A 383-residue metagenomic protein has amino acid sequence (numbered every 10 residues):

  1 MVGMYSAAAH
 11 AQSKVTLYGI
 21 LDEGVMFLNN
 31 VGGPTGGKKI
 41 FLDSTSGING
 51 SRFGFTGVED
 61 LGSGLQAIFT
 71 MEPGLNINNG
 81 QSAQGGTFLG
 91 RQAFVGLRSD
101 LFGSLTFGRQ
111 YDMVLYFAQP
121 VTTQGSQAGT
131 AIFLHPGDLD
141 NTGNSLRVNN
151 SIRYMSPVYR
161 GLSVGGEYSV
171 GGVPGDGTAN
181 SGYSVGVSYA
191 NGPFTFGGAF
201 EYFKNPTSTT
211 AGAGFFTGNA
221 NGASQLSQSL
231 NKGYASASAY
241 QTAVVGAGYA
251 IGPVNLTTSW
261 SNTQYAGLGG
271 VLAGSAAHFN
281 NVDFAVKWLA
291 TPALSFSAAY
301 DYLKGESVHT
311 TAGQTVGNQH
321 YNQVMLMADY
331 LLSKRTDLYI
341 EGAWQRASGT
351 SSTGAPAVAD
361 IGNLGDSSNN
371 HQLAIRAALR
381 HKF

Functional and structural regions predicted by a protein language model:
S6-A8: N-terminal signal peptide c-region/cleavage motif recognized by signal peptidases
Q12-F27, F41-V173, A179-Y202, A343 (+1 more regions): Outer membrane beta-barrel
S13-G19, E59, S63-A67, L101-L105 (+11 more regions): Outer-envelope beta-barrel architecture signal
V25-G33, L75-Q81, M113-F117, G172-D176 (+5 more regions): Gram-negative outer-membrane beta-barrel proteins
G37-F41, Q81, L139, G171-G172 (+4 more regions): Extracellular loop and loop/strand-boundary signature of outer-membrane beta-barrel proteins
N49-F53, R91-V95, V148-I152, Y183-V185 (+4 more regions): Hydrophobic, lipid-facing positions within transmembrane beta-strands of outer-membrane proteins
G186-Y330, W344, H381: Detector for outer-membrane/organellar transmembrane beta-barrel domains, recognizing the amphipathic beta-strand
L332, S367-F383: Outer-membrane beta-barrel "beta-signal"
